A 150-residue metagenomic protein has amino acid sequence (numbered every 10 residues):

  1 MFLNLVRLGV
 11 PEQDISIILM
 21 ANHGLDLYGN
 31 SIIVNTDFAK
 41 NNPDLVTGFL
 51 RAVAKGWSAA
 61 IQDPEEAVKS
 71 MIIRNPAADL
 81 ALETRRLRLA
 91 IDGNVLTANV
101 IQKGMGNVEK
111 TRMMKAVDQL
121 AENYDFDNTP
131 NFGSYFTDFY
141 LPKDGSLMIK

Functional and structural regions predicted by a protein language model:
M1-N4: Extracellular/periplasmic bilobed ligand-binding domains
V6, P11-F38, L50, L89-V95 (+3 more regions): Periplasmic-binding protein-like
R7-L8, L19, G29-S31, V46 (+7 more regions): General "foldedness" signal
N41-D125: Secondary-structure end/capping motifs
M113-K150: Conserved C-terminal helix/tail region of periplasmic/extracytoplasmic solute-binding proteins
